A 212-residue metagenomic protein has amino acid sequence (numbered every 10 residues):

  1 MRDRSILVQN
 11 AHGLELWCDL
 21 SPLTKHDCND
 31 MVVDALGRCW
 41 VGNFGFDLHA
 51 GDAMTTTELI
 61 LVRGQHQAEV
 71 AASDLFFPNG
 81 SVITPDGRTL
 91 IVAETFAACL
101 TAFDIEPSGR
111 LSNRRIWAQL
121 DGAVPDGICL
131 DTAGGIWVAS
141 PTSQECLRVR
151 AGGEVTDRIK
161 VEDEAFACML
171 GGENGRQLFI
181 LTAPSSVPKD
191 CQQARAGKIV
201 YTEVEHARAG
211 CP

Functional and structural regions predicted by a protein language model:
M1-D3, F44-F46, T95, I105 (+4 more regions): Short loop/turn segments immediately following the C-termini of beta-strands
M1-D3, P22-C39, F46, T56-E58 (+4 more regions): Beta-rich, blade/repeat-based domains predominating in secreted/periplasmic proteins but also intracellular
M1-R2, F46-T57, T95-A98, P141-T142 (+1 more regions): Short, solvent-exposed loop/turn segments at conserved positions within beta-propeller repeat blades
M1-W17: Extended, compositionally biased flexible segments
V8, L61, A102-D104, R148 (+1 more regions): Conserved blade-register residue in beta-propeller folds
L14-S21, H66-S73, S112-Q119, E154-I159: A short beta-strand motif characteristic of beta-propeller blades
F103-R110, V204-A209: Short loop/turn segments immediately following beta-strands, especially the blade-tip and inter-blade linker loops
M169-P212: Blade-level signature of beta-propeller repeat domains, shared across WD40, Kelch, NHL, RCC1 and BNR/Asp-box propellers
